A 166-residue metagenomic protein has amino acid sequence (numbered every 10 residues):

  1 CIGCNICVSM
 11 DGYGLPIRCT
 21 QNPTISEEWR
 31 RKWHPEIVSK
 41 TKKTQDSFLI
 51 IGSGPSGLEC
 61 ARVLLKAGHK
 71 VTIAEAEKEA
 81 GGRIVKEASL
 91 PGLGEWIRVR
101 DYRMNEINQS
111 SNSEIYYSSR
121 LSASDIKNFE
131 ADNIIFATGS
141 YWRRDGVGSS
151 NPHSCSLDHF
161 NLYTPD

Functional and structural regions predicted by a protein language model:
C1-G3, W33-I51, S56, S119-R120: Ferredoxin-like iron-sulfur electron-transfer modules
C1-K40: Cysteine-cluster motifs in flexible loop/terminal segments that predominantly coordinate metals
G12-Y13, C60, R83, D145-V147: Short glycine-/acidic-enriched loop or helix-start segments at secondary-structure transitions that form or flank
I25-T41, E106, I115, R143-D166: Glycine-rich dinucleotide-binding loop and its adjacent helix/turn
I50-E114: Beta1-alpha1 glycine-rich phosphate/pyrophosphate-binding loop at the start of Rossmann-like nucleotide-binding domains
K78, Y116-R120, T164: Short loop/edge segments at beta-strand edges and connector loops that shape dinucleotide/nucleotide cofactor-binding
Y116-F129, R144: A conserved short coil-to-beta-strand element within the FAD-binding core of flavoproteins
A131-N133, A137-G146: Glycine-/small-residue-rich beta->alpha transition segments that form the dinucleotide
